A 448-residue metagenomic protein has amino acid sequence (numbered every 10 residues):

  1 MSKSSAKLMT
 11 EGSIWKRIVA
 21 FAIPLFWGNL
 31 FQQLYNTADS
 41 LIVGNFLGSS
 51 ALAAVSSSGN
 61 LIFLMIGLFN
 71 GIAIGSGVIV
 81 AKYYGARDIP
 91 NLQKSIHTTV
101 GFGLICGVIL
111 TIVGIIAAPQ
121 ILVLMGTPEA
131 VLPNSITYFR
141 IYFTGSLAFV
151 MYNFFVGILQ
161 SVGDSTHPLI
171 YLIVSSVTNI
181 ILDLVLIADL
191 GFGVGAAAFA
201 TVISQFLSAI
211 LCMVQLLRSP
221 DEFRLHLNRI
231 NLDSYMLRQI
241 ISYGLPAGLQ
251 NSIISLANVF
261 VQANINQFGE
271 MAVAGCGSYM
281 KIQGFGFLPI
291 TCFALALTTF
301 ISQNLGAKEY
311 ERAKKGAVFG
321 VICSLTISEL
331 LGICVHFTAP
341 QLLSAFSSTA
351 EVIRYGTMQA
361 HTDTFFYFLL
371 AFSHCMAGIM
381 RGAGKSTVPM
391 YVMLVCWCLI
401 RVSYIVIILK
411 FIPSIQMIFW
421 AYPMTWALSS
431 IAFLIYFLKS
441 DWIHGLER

Functional and structural regions predicted by a protein language model:
M1-A22, V80-L147, D189-L245, I301-F366 (+1 more regions): Short alpha-helical transmembrane segments in multi-pass integral membrane proteins
M9-F46, N60-G75, I79, L104-T111 (+4 more regions): N-terminal transmembrane alpha-helices
A20-D39, I141, Y152, S175 (+4 more regions): Transmembrane helical elements of multi-pass membrane transporters/channels
L34-A53, L122-E129, V185-F192, S252-F285 (+3 more regions): Helix-terminus/linker motif at the lipid-water interface of multi-pass membrane proteins
S49-N60, F139, A198, E270-F285 (+2 more regions): Small-residue hotspots at the loop-to-helix junctions and early N-terminal turns of transmembrane alpha-helices
L52-I112, F149-P168, Q262, G275-A339 (+1 more regions): Small-residue-rich hydrophobic transmembrane alpha-helices
L64-G67, N179-D183, A209-M213, F285-L288 (+3 more regions): Hydrophobic transmembrane alpha-helices of multi-pass small-molecule transporters
A73, I141-Q160, P168-S176, A197-C212 (+4 more regions): Short runs within selected transmembrane alpha-helices of multi-pass transporters and secretion channels
